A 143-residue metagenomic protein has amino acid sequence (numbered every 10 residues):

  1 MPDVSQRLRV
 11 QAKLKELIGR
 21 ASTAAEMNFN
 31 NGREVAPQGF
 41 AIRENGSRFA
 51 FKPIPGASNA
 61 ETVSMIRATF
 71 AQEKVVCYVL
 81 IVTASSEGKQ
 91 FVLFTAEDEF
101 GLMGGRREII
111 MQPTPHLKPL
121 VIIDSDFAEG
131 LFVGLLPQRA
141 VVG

Functional and structural regions predicted by a protein language model:
M1-R67: N-terminal domain-onset segments
Q72-G143: Low-complexity intrinsically disordered segments
